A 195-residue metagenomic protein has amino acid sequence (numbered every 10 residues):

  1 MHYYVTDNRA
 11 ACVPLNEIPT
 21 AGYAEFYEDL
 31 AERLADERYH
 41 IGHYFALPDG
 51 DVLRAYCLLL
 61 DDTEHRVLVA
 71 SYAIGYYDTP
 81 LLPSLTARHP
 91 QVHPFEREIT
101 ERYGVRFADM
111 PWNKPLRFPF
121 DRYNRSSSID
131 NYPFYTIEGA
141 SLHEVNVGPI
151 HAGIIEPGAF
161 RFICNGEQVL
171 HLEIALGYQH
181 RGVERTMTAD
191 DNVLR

Functional and structural regions predicted by a protein language model:
M1-L172: Terminal low-complexity/charged segments
G158-R195: Function-dense linear segments that define catalytic or interfacial modules in macromolecule-processing proteins
